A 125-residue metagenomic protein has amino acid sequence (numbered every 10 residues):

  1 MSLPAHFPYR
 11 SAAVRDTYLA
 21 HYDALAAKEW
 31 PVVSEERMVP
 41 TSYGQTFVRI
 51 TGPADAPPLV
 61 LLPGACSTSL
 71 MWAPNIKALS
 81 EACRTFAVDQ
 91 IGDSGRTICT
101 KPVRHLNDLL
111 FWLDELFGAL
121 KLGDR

Functional and structural regions predicted by a protein language model:
M1-P58, A82-C83, L122-G123: Alpha/beta-hydrolase fold catalytic core
R15, L62-A65, C99-L106: Flexible, glycine- and charge-enriched loops at secondary-structure boundaries
Y18, G44-G95: Conserved HGGG/HGGXW glycine-rich cap/lid loop of the alpha/beta-hydrolase fold
H21, S34, M71-P74, D108-E115: Alpha-helical elements of Rossmann-like donor-binding domains used by nucleotide-donor carbohydrate transfer enzymes
A87-R125: Active-site loop/oxyanion-hole signature of alpha/beta-hydrolase fold enzymes
